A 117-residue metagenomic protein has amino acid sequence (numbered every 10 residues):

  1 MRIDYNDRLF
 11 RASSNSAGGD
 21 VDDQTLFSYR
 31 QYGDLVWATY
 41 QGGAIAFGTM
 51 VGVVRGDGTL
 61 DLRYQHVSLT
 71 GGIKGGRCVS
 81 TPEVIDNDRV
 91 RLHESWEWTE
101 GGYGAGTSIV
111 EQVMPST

Functional and structural regions predicted by a protein language model:
M1-V21, L92-W98: Tryptophan-anchored aromatic micro-motifs
R11-A12, V36-T39, L60-Y64, V90-S95: Short hydrophobic/aromatic-rich beta-strand segments that constitute the beta-sheet cores of beta-sandwich/beta-barrel
R11-V21, A38-I45, L69-I73: Short, solvent-exposed secondary-structure boundary motifs
V21-T25, I45-M50, I73-V79, R91 (+1 more regions): Short, surface-exposed coil-to-beta transition loops
Q24-L26, V54, E97-T117: Edge beta-strand at a domain terminus
T25-V53: N-terminal glycine/threonine-rich, aromatic-flanked beta-hairpin/loop signature
G42-F47, H66-T70, S95-G102: Short, solvent-exposed aromatic-acidic interface loops
V54-R91: Mid-chain, well-packed structural core segment of small domains
